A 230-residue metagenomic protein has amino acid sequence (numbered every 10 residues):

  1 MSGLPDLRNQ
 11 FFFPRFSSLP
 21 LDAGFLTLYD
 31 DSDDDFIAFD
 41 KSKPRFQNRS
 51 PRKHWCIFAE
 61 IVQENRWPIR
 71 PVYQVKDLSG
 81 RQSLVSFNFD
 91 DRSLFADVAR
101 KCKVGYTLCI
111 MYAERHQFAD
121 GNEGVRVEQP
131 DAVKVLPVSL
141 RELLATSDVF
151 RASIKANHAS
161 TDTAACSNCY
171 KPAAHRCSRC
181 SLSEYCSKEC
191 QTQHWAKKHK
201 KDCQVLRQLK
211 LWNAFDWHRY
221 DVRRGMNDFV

Functional and structural regions predicted by a protein language model:
M1-V230: Short alpha-helical interaction motifs and adjacent low-complexity tails used for partner binding in regulatory proteins
